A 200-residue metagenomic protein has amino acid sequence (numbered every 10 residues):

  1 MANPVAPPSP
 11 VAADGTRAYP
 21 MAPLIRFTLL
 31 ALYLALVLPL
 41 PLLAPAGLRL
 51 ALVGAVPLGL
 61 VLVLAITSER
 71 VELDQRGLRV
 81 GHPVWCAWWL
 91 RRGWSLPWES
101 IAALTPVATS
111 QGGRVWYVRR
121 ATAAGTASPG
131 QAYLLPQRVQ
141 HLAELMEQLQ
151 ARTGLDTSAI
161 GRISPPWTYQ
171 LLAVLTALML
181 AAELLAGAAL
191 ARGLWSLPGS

Functional and structural regions predicted by a protein language model:
M1-A44, G130-Q131, E144-A151, L155-L184 (+2 more regions): N-terminal membrane-targeting/pre-transmembrane regions
N3-A6, L64-V71, E99-A103: Short small/polar-residue motifs
A18-A22, L52-E72: Short N-terminal secondary-structure initiator segments
I25-T28, P41-P57, G199-S200: Hydrophobic alpha-helical transmembrane segments
L42-P45, L50-V53, S68, D74-R76 (+1 more regions): N-terminal start-of-chain detector that recognizes signal peptides and the immediate post-cleavage beginning
R49-L52, P57-G59, L73-R76, G81-V84 (+1 more regions): A short linear-motif detector with a strong N-terminal bias
V61-V80, A191-S200: Transmembrane-cytosolic junction motif
E69, V80-E147, I160-I163: Non-transmembrane, membrane-adjacent beta-strand/coil modules in membrane-associated proteins and peripheral
